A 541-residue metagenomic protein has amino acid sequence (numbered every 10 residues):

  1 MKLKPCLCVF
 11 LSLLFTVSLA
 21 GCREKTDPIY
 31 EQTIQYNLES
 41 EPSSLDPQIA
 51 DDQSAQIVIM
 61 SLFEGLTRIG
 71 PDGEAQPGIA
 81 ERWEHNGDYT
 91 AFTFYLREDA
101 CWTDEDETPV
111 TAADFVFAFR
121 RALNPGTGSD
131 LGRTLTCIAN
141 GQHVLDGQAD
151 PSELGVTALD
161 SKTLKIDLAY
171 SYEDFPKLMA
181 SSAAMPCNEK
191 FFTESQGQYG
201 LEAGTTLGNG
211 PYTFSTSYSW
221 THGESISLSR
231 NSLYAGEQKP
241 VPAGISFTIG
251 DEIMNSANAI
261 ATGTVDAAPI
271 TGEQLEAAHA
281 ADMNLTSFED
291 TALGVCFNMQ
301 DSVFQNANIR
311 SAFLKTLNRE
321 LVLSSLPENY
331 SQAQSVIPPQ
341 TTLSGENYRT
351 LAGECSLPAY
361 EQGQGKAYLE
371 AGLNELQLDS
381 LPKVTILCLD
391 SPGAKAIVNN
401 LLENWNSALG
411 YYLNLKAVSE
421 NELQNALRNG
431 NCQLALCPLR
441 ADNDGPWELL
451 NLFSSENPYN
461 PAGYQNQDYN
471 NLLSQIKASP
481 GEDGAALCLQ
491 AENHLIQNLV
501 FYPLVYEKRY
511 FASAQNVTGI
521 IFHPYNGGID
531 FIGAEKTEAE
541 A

Functional and structural regions predicted by a protein language model:
N37-G87, R97, L207: N-terminal lobe/hinge region of extracytoplasmic solute-binding protein
E81-T134, K165, V303-Q305: Aromatic- and charge-enriched surface segment that lines or borders ligand/interaction sites
D114, T127-K190: Surface-exposed binding/hinge segments that line and control ligand-binding clefts or catalytic entry sites
K162, L168-G244, M254: Gly/Pro-rich hinge or "lid" segments in bacterial periplasmic/extracellular proteins
L233-A277: Ligand-site clamp/hinge motif
L323, P358, Y411-L423, E448-Q515 (+1 more regions): Extracytoplasmic/peripheral linker and loop segments enriched in polar/acidic and small residues with frequent Thr/Pro
Y330-G372, G393-K395: Structural transition elements
F511-A541: Long beta-strand-rich cores associated with HINT superfamily self-processing modules
